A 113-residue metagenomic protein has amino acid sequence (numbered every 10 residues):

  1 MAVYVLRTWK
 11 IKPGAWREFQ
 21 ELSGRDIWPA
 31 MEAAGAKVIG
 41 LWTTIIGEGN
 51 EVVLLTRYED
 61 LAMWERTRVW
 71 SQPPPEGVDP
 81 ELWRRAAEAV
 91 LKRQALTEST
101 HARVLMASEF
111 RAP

Functional and structural regions predicted by a protein language model:
V3-T8, F19, A30-M31, E51-T56 (+1 more regions): Short, structured motif recognition centered on aromatic/hydrophobic residues
E21-I39, Y58-L105: An amphipathic, aromatic/His-enriched active-site/gating alpha helix that lines ligand/cofactor pockets
W42-E48, R93-Q94: A short beta-turn/loop motif at secondary-structure boundaries
E48-N50, A62-M63: A solvent-exposed, acidic/Ser-Thr-rich amphipathic alpha-helical stretch
S108-P113: A short acidic, often aromatic-flanked loop/helix-cap motif at beta-alpha or helix-coil junctions that lines enzyme
